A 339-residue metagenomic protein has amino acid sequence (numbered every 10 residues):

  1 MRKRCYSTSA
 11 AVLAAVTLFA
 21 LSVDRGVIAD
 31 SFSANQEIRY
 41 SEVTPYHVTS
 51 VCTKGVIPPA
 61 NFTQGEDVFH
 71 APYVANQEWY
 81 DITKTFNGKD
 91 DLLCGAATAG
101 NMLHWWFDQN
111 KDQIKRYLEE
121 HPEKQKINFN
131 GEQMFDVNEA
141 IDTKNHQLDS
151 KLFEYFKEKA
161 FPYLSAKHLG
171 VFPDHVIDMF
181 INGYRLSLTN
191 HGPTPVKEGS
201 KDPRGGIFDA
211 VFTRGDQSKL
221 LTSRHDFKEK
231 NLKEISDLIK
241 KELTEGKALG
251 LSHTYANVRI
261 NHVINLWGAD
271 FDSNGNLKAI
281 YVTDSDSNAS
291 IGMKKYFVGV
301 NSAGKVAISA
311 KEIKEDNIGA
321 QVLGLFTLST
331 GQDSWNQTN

Functional and structural regions predicted by a protein language model:
R2-R25: Sec-dependent N-terminal signal peptides of Gram-positive bacterial secreted proteins and lipoproteins
Y6-T8, L21, D30-F32, Y40 (+4 more regions): Intrinsically disordered, low-complexity segments enriched in Ser/Pro/Gly/Ala and basic residues
A15, A20-V23, V171, S223 (+1 more regions): Generic detector of low-complexity/intrinsically disordered segments and short hydrophobic N-terminal stretches
G26-G199, T330: Active-site-adjacent structural segments surrounding the nucleophilic cysteine of cysteine proteases and isopeptidases
E158-F271: Predominantly the structural core of cysteine protease catalytic domains
N231-N339: Active-site signature of cysteine proteases
